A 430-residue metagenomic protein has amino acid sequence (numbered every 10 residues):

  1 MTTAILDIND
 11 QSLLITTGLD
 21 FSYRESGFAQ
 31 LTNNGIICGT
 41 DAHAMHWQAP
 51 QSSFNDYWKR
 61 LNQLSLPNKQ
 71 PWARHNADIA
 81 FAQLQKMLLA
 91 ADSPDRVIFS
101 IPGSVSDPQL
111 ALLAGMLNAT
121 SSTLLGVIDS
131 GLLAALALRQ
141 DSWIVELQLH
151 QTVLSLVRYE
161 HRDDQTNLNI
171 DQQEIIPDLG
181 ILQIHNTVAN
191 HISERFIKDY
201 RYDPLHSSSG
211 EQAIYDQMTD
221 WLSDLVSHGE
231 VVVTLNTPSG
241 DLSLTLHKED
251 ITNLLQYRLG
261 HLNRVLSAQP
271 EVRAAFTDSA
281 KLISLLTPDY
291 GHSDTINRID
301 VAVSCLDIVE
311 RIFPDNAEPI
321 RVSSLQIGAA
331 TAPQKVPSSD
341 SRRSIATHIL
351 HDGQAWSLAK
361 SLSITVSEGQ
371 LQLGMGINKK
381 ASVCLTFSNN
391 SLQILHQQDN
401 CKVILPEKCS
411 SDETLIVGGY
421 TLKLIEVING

Functional and structural regions predicted by a protein language model:
M1-T32, A137-D171, M218-D220, D224-V231: Gly/Thr-rich phosphate-binding beta-strand-loop-beta motif of the actin/hexokinase/Hsp70
Q11-S100: Conserved phosphate-binding loops in N-terminal lobes of ATP-dependent enzymes of the actin/Hsp70/sugar-kinase
W72-L84, G180-H185, I251-L262: Phosphate/oxyanion-binding active-site loops and adjacent basic polyanion-contact surfaces
L84-V97, K198-S207, L259-A274: Phosphate/pyrophosphate-binding loops at sites that engage ATP/ADP/AMP, CoA/4′-phosphopantetheine, polyphosphate
F99, S106-K198, Y257-G260, D278-A280 (+1 more regions): Small-residue (GG/TT-enriched) beta-loop-alpha framework at ligand/catalytic clefts
Y159-K248, R273-A280: Phosphate-binding glycine-rich/basic clefts of nucleotide- and phosphate-handling proteins, predominantly
S223-K380: Helical "lid/coupling" subdomains associated with nucleotide-phosphate turnover
I377-K380, T386-G430: C-terminal boundary/linker segments immediately following FHA domains
